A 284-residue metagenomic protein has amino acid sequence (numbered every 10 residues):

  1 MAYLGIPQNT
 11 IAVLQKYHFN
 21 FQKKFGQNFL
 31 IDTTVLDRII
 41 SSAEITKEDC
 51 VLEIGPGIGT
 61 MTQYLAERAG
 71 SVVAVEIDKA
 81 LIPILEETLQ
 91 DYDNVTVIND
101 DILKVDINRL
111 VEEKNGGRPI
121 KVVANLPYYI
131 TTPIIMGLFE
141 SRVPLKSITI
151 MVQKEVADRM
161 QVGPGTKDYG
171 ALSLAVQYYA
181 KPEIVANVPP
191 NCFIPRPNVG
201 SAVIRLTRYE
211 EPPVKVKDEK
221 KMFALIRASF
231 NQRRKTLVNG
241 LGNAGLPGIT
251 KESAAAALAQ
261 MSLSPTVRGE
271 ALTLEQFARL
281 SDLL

Functional and structural regions predicted by a protein language model:
M1-A228, A259, E270, R279 (+1 more regions): Catalytic cores of RNA-modifying enzymes
R208, R227-L284: C-terminal lobe and adjacent flexible extensions of AdoMet/dcAdoMet transferase-like proteins
